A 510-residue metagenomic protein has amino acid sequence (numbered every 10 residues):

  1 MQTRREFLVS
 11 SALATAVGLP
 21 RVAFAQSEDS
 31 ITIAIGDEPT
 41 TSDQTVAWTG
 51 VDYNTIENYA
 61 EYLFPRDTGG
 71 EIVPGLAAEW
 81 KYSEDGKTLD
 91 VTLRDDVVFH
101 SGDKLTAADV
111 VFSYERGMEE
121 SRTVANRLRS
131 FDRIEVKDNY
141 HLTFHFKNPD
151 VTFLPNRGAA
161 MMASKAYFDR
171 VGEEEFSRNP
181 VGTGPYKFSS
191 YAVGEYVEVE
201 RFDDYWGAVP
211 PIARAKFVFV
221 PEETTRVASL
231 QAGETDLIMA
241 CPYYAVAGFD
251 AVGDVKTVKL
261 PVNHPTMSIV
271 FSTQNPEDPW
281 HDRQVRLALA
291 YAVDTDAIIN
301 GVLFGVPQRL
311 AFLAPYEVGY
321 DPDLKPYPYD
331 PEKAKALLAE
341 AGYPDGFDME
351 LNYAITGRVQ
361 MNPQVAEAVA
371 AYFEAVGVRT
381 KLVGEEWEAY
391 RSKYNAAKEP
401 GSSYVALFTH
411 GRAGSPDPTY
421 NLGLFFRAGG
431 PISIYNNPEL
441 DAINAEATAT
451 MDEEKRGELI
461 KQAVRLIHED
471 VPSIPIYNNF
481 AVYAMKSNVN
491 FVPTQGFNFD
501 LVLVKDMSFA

Functional and structural regions predicted by a protein language model:
Q2, F7, A14, P39 (+7 more regions): Detector for C-terminal structural segments
A34-E84, E115, V181: N-terminal lobe/hinge region of extracytoplasmic solute-binding protein
D37-Y53, L76-A77, D103, P149 (+5 more regions): A structural "hinge/loop" feature
D67-E71, R157-P210, R214, E332 (+1 more regions): Gly/Pro-rich hinge or "lid" segments in bacterial periplasmic/extracellular proteins
A78-T123, K137, T143, R226-S229 (+1 more regions): Aromatic- and charge-enriched surface segment that lines or borders ligand/interaction sites
K81, T92, N126-Y167: Surface-exposed binding/hinge segments that line and control ligand-binding clefts or catalytic entry sites
F202-G248, R379: Ligand-site clamp/hinge motif
P276, P307-E340, G357-Q364: Structural transition elements
